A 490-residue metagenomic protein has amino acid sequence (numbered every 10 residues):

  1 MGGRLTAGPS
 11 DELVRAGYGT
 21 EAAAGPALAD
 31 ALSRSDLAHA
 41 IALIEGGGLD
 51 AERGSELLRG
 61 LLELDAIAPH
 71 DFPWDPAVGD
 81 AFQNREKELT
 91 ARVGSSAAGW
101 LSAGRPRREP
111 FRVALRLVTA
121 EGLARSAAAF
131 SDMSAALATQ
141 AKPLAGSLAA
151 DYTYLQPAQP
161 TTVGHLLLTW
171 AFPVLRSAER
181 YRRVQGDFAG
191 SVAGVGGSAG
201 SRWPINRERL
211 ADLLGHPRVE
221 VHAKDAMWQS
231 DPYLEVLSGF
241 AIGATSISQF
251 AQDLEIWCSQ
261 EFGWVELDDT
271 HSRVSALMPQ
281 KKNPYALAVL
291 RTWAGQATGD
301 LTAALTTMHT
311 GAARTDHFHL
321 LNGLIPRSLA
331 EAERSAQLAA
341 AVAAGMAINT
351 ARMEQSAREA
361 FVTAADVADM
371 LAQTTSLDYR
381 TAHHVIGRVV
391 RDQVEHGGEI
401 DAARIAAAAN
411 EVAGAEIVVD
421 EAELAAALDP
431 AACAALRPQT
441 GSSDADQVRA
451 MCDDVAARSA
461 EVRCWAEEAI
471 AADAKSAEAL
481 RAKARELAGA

Functional and structural regions predicted by a protein language model:
M1-D187, G197, I205-R207, T270-V274 (+2 more regions): A helix-coil-helix interface module used to build multimeric assemblies and to scaffold catalytic/cofactor sites
M1-S35, M278-A490: Glycine-rich cofactor/substrate-binding loops
A29-L32, R53, L57-G60, G122 (+12 more regions): Amphipathic alpha-helix face/heptad-repeat signature
I41, E45, A66-H70, A91-G94 (+19 more regions): Charged/polar positions within long, soluble alpha-helices
G48-L49, F262-G263, E399: Conserved hydrophobic residue
A81-G99, A128-S131, P160-H309: Internal glycine-rich alpha/beta core junctions
K142-G164, V265-K281, A312-H319, M346-E359: Glycine-rich cofactor-pocket loops
